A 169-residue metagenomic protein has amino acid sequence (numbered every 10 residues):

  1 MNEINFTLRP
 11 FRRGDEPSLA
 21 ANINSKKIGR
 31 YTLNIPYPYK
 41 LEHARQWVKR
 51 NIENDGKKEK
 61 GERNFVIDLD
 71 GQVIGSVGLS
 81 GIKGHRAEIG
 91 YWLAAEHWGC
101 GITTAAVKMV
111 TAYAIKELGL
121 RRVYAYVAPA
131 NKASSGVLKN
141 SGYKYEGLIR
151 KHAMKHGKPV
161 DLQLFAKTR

Functional and structural regions predicted by a protein language model:
M1-K26, N64-R169: Acyl-donor (CoA/ACP) binding surface of acyl/acetyltransferases
S25-G29, N54: Phosphate/oxyanion-binding loops and surfaces in catalytic or ligand/nucleic-acid-binding neighborhoods
G29-R50: Conserved GNAT-fold acetyl-CoA-binding loop/helix
P36-K40, R63, A130: Short, conserved alpha-helical segments within structured domains
Y39, W47, D55, G99-C100 (+1 more regions): Amphipathic alpha-helical interaction segments
K49-F65, G75: A short helix-loop-beta-strand connector motif used in the catalytic cores of GNAT acetyltransferases and, in some
